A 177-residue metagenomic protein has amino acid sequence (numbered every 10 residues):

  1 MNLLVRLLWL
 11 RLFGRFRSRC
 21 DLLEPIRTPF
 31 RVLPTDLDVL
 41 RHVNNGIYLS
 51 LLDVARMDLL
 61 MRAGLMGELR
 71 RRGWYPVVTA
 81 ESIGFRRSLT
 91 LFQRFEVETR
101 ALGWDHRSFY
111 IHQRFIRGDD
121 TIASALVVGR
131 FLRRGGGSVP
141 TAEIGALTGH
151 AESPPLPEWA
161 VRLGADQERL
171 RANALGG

Functional and structural regions predicted by a protein language model:
M1-F16, L22, L89-E96, R100-G177: HotDog/MaoC-like acyl-thioester-processing domains
R15-R17, T28-P29: A structured, charge-rich N-terminal accessory region that forms the first stable segment of a protein and links
E24-L33: Short amphipathic
R27, V78-A80, Y110: Short coil/loop residues immediately preceding or within conserved phosphate-binding loops of NTP-utilizing enzyme
D36-D38: Acidic, divalent-cation-chelating loop motifs in proteins
N44, D53, L59-M61: Short, well-structured hydrophobic secondary-structure segments
L59-G103, R130: Hydrophobic beta-strand-centered segment that forms part of the acyl-chain substrate-binding groove
